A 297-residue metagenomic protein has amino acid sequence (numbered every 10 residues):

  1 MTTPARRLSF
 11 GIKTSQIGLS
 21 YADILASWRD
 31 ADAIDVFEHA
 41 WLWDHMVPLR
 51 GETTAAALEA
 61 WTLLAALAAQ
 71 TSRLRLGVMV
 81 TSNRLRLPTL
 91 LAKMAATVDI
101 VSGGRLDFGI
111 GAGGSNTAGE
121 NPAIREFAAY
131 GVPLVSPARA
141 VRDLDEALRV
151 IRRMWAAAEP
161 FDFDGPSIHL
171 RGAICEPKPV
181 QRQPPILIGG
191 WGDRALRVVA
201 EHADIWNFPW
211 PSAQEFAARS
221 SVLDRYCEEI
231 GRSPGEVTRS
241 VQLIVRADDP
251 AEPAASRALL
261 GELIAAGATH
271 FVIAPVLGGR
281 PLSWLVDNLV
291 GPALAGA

Functional and structural regions predicted by a protein language model:
M1-Q70, P184, V276-G279, N288-G291: N-terminal beta1-alpha1-beta2 module of alpha/beta enzyme domains
R7-L19, N83-F161, E215: Flexible, glycine-rich active-site loops centered on histidine and acidic residues that chelate a metal or position
L8-T14, E38-L42, R75-V78, L106-I110 (+4 more regions): Hydrophobic faces of well-ordered beta-strands that scaffold small-molecule active sites in alpha/beta enzyme cores
F10-A22, M79-T89, L134, V180-W191 (+2 more regions): Active-site mouth loops of central-metabolism enzymes
S20-A33, L90-A95, I188-E201, P250-I264 (+1 more regions): Short, acidic/polar
V36, Q70-R73, S102, A200-N207 (+1 more regions): Glycine-enriched alpha-helix->loop->beta-strand junction motifs that scaffold or abut catalytic
D44, L67, V98, F108 (+6 more regions): Conserved, mostly hydrophobic/aromatic
S136, L144-R153, A213-D224, G278-A297: C-terminal helical cap(s) of enzyme catalytic domains, especially alpha/beta-barrels
